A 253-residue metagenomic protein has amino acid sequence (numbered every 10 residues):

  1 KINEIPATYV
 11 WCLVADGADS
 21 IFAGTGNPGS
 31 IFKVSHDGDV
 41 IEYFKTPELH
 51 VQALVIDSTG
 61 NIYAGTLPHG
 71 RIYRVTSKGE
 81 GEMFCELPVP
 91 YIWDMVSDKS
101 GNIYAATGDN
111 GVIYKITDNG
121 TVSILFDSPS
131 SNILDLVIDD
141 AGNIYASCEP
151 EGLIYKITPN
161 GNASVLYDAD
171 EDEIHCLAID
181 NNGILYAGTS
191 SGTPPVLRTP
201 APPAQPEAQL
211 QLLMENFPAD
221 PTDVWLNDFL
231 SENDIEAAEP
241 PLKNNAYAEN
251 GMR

Functional and structural regions predicted by a protein language model:
I2-P6, Y43-P47, F84-P88, L125-P129 (+1 more regions): Surface loop/turn motifs at the tips and blade-to-blade linkers of beta-strand repeat domains
W11-C12, Q52-A53, W93-D94, L134-D135 (+1 more regions): Conserved beta-strand position repeated once per blade in WD40 beta-propeller domains
A15-A18, I56-T59, S97-S100, I138-A141 (+1 more regions): Residue-level detector of Asp-centered blade-edge/turn motifs that repeat once per structural unit in beta-propeller
S20-A23, N61-A64, N102-A105, N143-A146 (+1 more regions): Conserved beta-propeller blade signature
S30-F32, G70-R74, V112-Y114, L153-K156 (+1 more regions): A short loop-to-beta-strand structural motif that recurs across blades of beta-propeller domains
V34-D39, V75-E80, I116-T121, I157-N162: Short loop/turn segments that connect beta-strands within beta-propeller blades
S190-M252: Short, conserved, GDST-rich strand-edge loop motifs in beta-rich repeat architectures
